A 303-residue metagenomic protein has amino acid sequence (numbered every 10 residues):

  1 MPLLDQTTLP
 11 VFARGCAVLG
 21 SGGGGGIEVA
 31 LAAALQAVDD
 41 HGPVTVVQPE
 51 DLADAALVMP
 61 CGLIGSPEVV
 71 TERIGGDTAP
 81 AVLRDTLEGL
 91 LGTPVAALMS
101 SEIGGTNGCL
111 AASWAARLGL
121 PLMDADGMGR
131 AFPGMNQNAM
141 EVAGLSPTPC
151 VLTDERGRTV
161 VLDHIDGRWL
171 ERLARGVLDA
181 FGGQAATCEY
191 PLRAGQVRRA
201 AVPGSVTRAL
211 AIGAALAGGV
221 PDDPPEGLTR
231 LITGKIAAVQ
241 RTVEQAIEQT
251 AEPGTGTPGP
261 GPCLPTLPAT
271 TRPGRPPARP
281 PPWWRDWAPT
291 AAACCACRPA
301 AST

Functional and structural regions predicted by a protein language model:
M1-V38: N-terminal phosphate-binding or glycine-rich loops at protein starts, especially the Walker A/P-loop of NTPases
G26-A30, P80-A81, S101-S113, G129-G134: Short glycine/serine/threonine-rich phosphate/pyrophosphate-binding segments that cradle anionic phosphate groups
L52-A96: Glycine-rich oxoanion-binding loops at beta->alpha junctions
A53-E68, Q137-V177: A structural-propensity feature for long, helix-poor, extended segments
P94-N107, P121-A125: A short, small-residue-rich loop immediately preceding and capping a beta-strand
A116-N136: Short, acidic/small-residue loops that bind anionic groups at enzyme active sites
E155-V206: Conserved anion/nucleotide-ligand pocket segment
Q245-T303: C-terminal non-catalytic interaction/assembly regions of soluble proteins
